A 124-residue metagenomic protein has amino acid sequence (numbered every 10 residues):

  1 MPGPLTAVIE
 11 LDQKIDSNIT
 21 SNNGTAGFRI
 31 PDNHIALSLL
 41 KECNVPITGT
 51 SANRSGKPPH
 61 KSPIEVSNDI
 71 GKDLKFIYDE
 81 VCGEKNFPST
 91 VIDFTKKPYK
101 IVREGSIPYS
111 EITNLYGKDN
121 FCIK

Functional and structural regions predicted by a protein language model:
M1-K124: Active-site-adjacent structural elements in enzyme catalytic cores
